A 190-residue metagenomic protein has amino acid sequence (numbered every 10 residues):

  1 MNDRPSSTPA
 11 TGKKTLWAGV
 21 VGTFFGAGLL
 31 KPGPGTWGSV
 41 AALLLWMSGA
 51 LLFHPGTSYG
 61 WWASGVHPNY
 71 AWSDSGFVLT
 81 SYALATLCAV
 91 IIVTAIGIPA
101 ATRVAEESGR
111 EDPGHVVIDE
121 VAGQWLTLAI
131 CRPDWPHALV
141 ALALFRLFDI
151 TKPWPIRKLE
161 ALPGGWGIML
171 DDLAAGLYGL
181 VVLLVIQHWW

Functional and structural regions predicted by a protein language model:
M1-S7, D134, A141: Active-site-proximal helix-loop elements at catalytic-domain edges
N2-A41, S75-L79, I96-T127, L147-L177: Interhelical loop and helix-boundary elements at the membrane-water interface of polytopic inner-membrane proteins
L30-G49, A85-A89, V93: Short Lys/Arg-rich amphipathic alpha-helical segments
V40-F53, W125-C131: Interfacial segments of multi-pass membrane proteins
F53, T57, W61, V104-D112 (+5 more regions): Membrane-interfacial segments
H54-L79: Membrane-interface interhelical connector segments
V78-A100, C131, W135-L144: Membrane-embedded alpha-helical segments that form the functional core of polytopic membrane enzymes, especially those
L184-W190: Juxtamembrane boundary at the C-terminal end of a transmembrane helix
